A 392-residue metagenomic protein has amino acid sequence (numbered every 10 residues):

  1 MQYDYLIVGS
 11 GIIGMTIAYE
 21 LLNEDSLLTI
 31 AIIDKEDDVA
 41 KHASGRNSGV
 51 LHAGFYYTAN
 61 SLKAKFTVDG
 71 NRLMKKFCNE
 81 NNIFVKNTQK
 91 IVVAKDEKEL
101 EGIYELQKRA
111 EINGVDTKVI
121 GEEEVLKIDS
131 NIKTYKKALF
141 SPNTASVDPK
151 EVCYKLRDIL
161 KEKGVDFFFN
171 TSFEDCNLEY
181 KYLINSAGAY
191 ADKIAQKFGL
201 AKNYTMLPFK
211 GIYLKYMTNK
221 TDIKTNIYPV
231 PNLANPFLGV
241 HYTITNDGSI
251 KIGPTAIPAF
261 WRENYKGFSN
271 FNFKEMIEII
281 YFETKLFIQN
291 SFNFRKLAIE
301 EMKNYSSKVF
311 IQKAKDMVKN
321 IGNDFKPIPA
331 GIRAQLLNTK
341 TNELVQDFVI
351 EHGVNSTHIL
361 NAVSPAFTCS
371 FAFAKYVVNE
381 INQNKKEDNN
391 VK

Functional and structural regions predicted by a protein language model:
M1-I13, A31: Beta1/beta-strand and adjacent pyrophosphate-binding region of the FAD-binding site in flavoprotein oxidoreductases
T16, Y180-N272: Flavin-dependent oxidoreductases
L22-G45: Glycine-rich FAD pyrophosphate-binding loop
G49-E124, Y135, V240-H241, K251 (+2 more regions): Dinucleotide-binding Rossmann-like beta1-alpha1 core, especially the glycine-rich loop that anchors the ADP
F84-A94, L106-Q107, N113, V119-E122 (+4 more regions): Helix-loop-beta segment of a Rossmann-like dinucleotide-binding subdomain
A138-F173, Y180-Y182, S186-K193, F371-E380: Helical element adjacent to the flavin cofactor pocket in flavoenzyme catalytic cores
A201-N203, K220, T245, I252-A330: Flavin-binding catalytic cores
N293-K385: C-terminal catalytic lobe of FAD-dependent flavoproteins
